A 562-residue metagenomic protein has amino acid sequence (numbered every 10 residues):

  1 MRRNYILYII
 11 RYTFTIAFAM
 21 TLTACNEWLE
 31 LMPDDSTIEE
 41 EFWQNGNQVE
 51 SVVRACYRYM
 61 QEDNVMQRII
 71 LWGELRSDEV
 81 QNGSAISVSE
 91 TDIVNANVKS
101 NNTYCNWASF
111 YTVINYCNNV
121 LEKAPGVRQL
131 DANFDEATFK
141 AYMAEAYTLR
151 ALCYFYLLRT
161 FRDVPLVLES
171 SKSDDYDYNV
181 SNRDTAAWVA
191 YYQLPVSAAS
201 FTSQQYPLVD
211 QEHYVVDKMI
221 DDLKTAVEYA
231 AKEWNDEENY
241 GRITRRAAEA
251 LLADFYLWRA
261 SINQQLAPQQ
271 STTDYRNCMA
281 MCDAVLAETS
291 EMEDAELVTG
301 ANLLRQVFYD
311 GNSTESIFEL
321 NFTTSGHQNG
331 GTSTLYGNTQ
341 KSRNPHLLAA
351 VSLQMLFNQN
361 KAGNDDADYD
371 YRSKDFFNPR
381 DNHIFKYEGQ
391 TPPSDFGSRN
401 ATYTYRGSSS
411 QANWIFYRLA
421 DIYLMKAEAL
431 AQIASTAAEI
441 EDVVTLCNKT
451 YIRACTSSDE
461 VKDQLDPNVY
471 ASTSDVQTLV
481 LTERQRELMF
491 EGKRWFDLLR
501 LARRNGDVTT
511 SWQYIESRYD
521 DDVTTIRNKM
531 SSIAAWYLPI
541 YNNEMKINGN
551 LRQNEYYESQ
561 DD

Functional and structural regions predicted by a protein language model:
T23-A24: C-terminal motif of bacterial Sec signal peptides marking the signal peptidase cleavage site
E40, M66-S87, V167-S170, Y176-D177 (+3 more regions): Short, surface-exposed recognition loops and adjoining beta-strand edges that mediate ligand/DNA contacts, enriched
Q44-N47, V53, Y57, N64 (+5 more regions): Elongated scaffold/linker segments in the mid-to-C-terminal portions of large proteins
G46, E50-R54, R58-M60, I86-R162 (+7 more regions): Conserved, well-structured interaction surfaces
L158-T160, P165, W234, W258-P268 (+1 more regions): Short coil/turn linking the two alpha-helices of tandem helical-hairpin repeats
